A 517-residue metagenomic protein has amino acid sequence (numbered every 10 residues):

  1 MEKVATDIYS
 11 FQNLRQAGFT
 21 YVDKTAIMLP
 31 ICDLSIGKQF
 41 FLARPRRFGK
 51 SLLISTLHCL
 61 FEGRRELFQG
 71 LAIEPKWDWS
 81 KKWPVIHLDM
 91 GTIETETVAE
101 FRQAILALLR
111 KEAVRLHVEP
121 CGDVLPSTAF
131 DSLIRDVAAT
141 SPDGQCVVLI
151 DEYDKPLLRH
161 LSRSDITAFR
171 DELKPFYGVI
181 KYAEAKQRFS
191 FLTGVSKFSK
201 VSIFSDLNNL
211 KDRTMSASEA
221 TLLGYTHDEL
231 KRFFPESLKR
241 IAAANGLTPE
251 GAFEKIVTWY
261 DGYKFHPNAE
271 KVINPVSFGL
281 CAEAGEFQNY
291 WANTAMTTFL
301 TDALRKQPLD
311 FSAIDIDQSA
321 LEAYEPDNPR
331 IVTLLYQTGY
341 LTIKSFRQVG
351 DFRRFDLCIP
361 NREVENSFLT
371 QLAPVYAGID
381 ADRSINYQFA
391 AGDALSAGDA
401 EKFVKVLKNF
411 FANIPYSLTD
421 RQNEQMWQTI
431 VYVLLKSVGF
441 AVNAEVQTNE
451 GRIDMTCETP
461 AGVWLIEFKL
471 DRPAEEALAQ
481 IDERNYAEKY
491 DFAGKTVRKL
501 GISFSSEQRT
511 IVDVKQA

Functional and structural regions predicted by a protein language model:
M1-N423, V438: Phosphate-binding site recognition
K38, N449-I453, K495: Short beta-strand or tight-loop elements that sit immediately N-terminal to catalytic metal-binding acidic residues
D136-P142, L434-P460: Active-site metal-binding core of divalent-cation-utilizing nuclease and nuclease-like domains
V147, G462-W464, R498: Structural motif
T167-L173, L470-A487: Mg2+/Mn2+-dependent nuclease catalytic core
F176-A183, T333-L341, Y432-F440, Q480-L500: Metal-dependent nuclease catalytic cores in nucleic-acid-processing enzymes, especially RNase H-like/related
V431, I453-L470, R484: Conserved catalytic cores of phosphodiester-cleaving nucleases, focusing on short active-site segments
K489, K495-A517: Domain-level recognition of nuclease-like catalytic cores that cleave nucleotide substrates
